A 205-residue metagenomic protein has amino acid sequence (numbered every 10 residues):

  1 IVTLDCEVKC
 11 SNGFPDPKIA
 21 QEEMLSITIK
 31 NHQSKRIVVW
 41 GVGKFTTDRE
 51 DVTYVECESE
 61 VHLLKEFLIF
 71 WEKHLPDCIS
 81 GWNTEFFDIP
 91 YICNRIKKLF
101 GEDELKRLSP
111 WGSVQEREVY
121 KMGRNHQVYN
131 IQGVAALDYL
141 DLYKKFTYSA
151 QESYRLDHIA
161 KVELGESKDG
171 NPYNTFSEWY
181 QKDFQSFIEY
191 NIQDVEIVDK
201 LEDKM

Functional and structural regions predicted by a protein language model:
I1-C78: Conserved RNase H-like, two-metal-ion catalytic cores of nucleic-acid enzymes
C6-C10, N31-Q33, E85, D138-Y143 (+1 more regions): Short, flexible loop/turn elements at secondary-structure junctions
N12, F86-Y91: Short catalytic/ligand-binding loop motif for oxyanion handling, primarily in non-cytosolic enzymes, centered on
I37-W40, T47-Y54, I89, K98 (+1 more regions): Active-site-proximal helix-loop-helix substrate-binding element of RNase H-like nuclease domains
L68, C93, D199-E202: Non-transmembrane alpha-helical segments in soluble domains of secreted/periplasmic/extracellular proteins
D77-E85: Acidic beta-strand-to-loop metal/phosphate-binding motif
N191-M205: Short amphipathic alpha-helical coiled-coil/interface segments
